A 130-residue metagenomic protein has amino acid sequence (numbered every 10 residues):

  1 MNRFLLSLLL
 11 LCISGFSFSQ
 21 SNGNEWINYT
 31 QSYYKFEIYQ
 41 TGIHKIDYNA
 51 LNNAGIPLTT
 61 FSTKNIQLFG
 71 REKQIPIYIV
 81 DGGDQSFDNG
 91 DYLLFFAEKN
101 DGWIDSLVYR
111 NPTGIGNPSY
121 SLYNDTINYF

Functional and structural regions predicted by a protein language model:
M1-G23: Bacterial Sec-dependent N-terminal signal peptides
Q20-Q40, A54-F130: Structured catalytic cores of large enzymes
K45-P57: Short amphipathic, basic-aromatic surface patches that mediate peripheral association with negatively charged
